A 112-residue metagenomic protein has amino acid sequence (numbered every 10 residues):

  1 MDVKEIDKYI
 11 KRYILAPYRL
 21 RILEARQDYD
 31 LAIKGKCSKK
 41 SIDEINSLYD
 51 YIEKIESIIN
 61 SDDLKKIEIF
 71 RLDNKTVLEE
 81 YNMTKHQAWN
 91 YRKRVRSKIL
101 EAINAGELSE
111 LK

Functional and structural regions predicted by a protein language model:
M1-I58, E107-K112: N-terminal interaction/assembly modules
S57-T76: Short amphipathic alpha helix immediately N-terminal
L72-Q87: Helix-turn-helix DNA-binding module
A88-G106: DNA major-groove recognition helices of helix-turn-helix
